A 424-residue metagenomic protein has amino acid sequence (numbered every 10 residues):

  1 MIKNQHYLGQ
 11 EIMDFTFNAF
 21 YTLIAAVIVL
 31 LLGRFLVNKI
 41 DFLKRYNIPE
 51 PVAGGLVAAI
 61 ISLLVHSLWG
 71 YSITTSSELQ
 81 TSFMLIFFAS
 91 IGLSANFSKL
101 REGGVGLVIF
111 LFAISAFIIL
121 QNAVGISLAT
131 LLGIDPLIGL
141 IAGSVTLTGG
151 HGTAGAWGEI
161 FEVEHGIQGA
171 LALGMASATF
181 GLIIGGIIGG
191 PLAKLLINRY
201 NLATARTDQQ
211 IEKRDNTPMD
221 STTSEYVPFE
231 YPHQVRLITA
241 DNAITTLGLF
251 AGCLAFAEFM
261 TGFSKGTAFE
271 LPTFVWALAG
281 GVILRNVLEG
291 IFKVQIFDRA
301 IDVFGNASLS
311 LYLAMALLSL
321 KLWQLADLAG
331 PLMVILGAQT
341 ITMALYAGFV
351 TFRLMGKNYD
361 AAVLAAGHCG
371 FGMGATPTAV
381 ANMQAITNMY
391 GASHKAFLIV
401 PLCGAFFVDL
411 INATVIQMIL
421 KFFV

Functional and structural regions predicted by a protein language model:
I2-F17, L23, L30-L32, K194-I244 (+1 more regions): Intrinsically disordered, low-complexity non-transmembrane regions of multi-pass membrane transporters
D14-I28, T74-F87, G143-S144, A268-G280 (+3 more regions): Structural signature of hydrophobic alpha-helical transmembrane segments
V29, L56-L63, S77-G104, L278-L288 (+1 more regions): Hydrophobic transmembrane alpha-helices of secondary-active transporters and Na+-translocating membrane complexes
L32-K44, S90-E102, L284-D298, G348-L354: C-terminal ends of transmembrane helices
L36-V52, W69, I73-S76, E258-A279 (+1 more regions): Flexible hinge motifs at transmembrane-helix junctions and intramembrane kinks/re-entrant loops in multi-pass membrane
N96-I126, A178, L247, V303 (+1 more regions): Entry/N-cap segments of selected transmembrane alpha helices and their immediately preceding amphipathic helices
S127-I134, A178-Y226, I341, F349-Y359 (+1 more regions): Juxtamembrane and boundary regions of transmembrane helices in multi-pass small-molecule transporters and channels
L128-A176, F180, L192, Q210-E212 (+2 more regions): Alpha-helical membrane segments and immediately flanking helix-loop junctions that form or couple to the substrate/ion
